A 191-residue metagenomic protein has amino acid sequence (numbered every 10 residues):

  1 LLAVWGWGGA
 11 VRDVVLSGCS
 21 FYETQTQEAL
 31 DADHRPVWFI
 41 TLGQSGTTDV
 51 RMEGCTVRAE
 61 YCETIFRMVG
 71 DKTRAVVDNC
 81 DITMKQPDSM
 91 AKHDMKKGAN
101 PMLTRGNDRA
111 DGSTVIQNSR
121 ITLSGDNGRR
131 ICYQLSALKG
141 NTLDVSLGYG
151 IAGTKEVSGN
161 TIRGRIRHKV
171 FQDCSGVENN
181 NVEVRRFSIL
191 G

Functional and structural regions predicted by a protein language model:
L1-G8, Q27-Q44, E60-G70, Q86-T114 (+3 more regions): Extracellular beta-strand/beta-solenoid scaffold signature
G9, V50, A59-Y61, A75: A cross-taxa feature marking solvent-exposed loop/turn segments within ectodomains of secreted and single-pass membrane
G9-Y22, R51-E53: Parallel beta-helix/beta-solenoid
R12, D49, E53-G54, D78 (+2 more regions): Beta-solenoid/beta-rich acyl/carboxylate-transfer cores
Y22-T24, R58-E60, T83: Secondary-structure boundary elements
